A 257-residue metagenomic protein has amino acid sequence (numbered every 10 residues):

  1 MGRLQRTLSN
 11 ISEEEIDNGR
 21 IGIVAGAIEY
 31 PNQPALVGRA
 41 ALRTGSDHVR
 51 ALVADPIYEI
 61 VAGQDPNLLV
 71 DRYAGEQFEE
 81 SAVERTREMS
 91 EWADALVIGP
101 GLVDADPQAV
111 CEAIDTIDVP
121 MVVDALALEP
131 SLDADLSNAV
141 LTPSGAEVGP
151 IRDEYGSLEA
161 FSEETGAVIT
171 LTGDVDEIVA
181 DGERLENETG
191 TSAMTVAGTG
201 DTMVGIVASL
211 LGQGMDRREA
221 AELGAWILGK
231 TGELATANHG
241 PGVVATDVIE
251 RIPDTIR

Functional and structural regions predicted by a protein language model:
M1-E15: Positively charged, low-complexity intrinsically disordered leader regions
S12-L69: Substrate-binding N-lobe of the ribokinase-like
I16-I23, G182-A193: Glycine/charged-rich beta-loop-alpha catalytic/anionic-binding loops adjacent to active sites
S46-D47, A160-G166, N187-V204: Gly/Ser/Thr-rich active-site loops/lids in small-molecule metabolic enzymes that frequently grip phosphoryl groups
L52-T189: Glycine-rich phosphate/dinucleotide-binding loop and adjoining beta-alpha-beta core of small-molecule
D153-S157, G214-E219, P241-V243: Short, charged, surface-exposed loops that flank catalytic or proteolytic processing sites
V196-G229: Short, small-residue alpha-helix embedded
T231-R257: Charged C-terminal helix
